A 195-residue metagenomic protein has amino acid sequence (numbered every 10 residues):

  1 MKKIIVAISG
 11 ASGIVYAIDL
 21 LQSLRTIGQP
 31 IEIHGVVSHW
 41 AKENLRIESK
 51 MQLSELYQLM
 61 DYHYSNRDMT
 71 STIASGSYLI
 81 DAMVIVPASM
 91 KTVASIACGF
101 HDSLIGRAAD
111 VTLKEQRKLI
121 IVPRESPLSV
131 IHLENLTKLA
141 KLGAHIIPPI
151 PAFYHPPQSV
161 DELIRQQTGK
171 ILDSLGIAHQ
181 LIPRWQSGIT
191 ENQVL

Functional and structural regions predicted by a protein language model:
M1-I120, S126-L195: A cross-family phosphate/adenosyl-ligand binding-site feature
